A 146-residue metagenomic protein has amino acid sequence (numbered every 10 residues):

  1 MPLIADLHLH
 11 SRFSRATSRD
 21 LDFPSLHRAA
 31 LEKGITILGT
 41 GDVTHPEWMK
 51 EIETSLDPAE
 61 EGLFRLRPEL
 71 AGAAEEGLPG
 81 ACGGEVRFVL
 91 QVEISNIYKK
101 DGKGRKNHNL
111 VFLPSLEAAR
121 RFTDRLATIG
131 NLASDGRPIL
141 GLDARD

Functional and structural regions predicted by a protein language model:
M1, L21-S25: Gly/serine-rich nucleotide phosphate-binding loop at the start of the catalytic core of nucleotide/ADP-ribose-handling
P2, K50-D146: Extended substrate/RNA-proximal surfaces in nucleic-acid metabolism proteins
I4-F13, V43: Histidine-centered catalytic micro-motifs
D6, T40, Q91: Generic enzyme active-site microenvironment
L9-D22, P138-G141: Active-site mouth loops of central-metabolism enzymes
R12-S14, H45-W48, I97: Flexible loop/turn segments at secondary-structure boundaries
R15-S18, M49-E53: Histidine/acidic-residue-rich catalytic or RNA/ligand-binding cores of hydrolases and nuclease-related proteins
H27-M49: Divalent metal-dependent hydrolysis catalytic cores, especially in the metallo-beta-lactamase
